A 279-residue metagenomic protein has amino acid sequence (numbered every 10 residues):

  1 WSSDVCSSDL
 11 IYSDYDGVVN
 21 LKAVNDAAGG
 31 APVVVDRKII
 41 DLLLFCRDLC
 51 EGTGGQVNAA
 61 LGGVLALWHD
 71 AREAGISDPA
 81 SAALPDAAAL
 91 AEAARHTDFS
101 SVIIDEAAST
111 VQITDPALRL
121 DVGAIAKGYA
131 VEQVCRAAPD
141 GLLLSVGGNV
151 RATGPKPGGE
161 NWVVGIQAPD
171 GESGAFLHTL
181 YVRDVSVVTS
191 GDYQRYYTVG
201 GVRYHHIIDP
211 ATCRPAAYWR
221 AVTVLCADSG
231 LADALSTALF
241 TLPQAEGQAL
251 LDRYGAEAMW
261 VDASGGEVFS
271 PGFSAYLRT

Functional and structural regions predicted by a protein language model:
S3-T279: Mature catalytic core of soluble alpha/beta enzymes
